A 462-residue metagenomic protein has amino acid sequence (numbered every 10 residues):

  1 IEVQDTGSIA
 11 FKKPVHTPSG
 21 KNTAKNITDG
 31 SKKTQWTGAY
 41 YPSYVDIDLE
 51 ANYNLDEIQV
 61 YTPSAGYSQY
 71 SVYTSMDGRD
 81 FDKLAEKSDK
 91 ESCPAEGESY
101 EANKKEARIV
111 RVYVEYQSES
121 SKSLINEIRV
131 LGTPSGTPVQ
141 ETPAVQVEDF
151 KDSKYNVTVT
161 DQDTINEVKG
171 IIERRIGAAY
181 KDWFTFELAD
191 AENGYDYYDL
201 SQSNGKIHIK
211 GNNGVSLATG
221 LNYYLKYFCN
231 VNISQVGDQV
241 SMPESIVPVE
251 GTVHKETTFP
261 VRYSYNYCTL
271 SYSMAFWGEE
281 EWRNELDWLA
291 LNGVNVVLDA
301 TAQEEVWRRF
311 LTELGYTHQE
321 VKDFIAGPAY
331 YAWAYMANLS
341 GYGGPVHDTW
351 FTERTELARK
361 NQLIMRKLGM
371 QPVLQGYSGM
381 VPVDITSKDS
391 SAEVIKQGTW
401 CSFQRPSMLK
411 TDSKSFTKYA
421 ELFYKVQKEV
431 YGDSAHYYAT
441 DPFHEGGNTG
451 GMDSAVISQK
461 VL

Functional and structural regions predicted by a protein language model:
I1-A51, Y61-G66, K87-A95, S120 (+1 more regions): Disordered, acidic Ser/Thr/Pro-rich linker "stalks" and the adjacent N-terminal cap of the next globular domain
P42, E50-E57, E106-I109: Extended extracellular/luminal ectodomain segments enriched in beta-structured repeat modules
Y70-V72: Short beta-strand elements bearing conserved aromatic residues within extracellular beta-rich modules
E96-I109: Short, surface-exposed tryptophan/glycine-enriched loops that mediate extracellular molecular recognition
Y113-S120: Short beta-strand-plus-loop segments that form exposed binding edges in beta-rich domains
E141-N212, Y223, P243-V253: Acidic, contiguous N-terminal accessory segments
V157, E187-G194, S201-V215, T219 (+3 more regions): Aromatic-lined carbohydrate-binding surfaces of glycoside hydrolases
